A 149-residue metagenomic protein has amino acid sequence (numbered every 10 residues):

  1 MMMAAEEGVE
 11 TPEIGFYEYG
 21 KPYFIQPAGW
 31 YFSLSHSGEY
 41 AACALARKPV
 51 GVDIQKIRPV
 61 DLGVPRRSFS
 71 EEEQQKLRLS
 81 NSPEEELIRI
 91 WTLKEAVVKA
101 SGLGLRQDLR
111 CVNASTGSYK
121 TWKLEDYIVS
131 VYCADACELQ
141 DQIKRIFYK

Functional and structural regions predicted by a protein language model:
M1-K149: Core catalytic alpha/beta fold that binds nucleotide/phospho-ligands
